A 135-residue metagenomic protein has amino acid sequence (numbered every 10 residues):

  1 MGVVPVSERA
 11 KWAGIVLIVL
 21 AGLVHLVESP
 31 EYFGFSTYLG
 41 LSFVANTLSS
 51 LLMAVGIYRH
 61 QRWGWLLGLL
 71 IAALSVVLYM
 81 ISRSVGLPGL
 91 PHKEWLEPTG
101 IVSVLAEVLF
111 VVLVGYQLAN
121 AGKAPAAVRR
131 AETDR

Functional and structural regions predicted by a protein language model:
M1-R135: Membrane-interface extramembranous regions
